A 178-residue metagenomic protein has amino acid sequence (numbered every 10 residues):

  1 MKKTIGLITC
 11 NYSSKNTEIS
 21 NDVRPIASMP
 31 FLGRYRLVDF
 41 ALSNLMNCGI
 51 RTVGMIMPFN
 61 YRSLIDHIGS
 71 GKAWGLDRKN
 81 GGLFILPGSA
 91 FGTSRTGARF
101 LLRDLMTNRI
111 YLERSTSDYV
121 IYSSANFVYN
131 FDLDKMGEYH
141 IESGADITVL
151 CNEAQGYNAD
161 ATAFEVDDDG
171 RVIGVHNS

Functional and structural regions predicted by a protein language model:
M1-S178: Unchanged
